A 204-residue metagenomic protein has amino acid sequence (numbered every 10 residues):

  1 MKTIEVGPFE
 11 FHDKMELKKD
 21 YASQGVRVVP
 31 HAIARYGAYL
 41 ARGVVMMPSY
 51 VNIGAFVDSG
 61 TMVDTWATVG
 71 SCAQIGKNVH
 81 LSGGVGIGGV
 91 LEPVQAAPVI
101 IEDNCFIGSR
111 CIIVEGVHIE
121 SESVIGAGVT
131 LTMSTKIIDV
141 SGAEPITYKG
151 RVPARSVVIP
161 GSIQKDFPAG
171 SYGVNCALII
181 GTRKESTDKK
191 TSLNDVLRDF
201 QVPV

Functional and structural regions predicted by a protein language model:
M1-V26, K149, R155-S156, P160-V204: Terminal amphipathic alpha-helical/low-complexity segments used for targeting or macromolecular assembly
V26-D166: Structural signal for interior beta-strand "rungs" in well-ordered beta-sheet cores of soluble enzyme domains
